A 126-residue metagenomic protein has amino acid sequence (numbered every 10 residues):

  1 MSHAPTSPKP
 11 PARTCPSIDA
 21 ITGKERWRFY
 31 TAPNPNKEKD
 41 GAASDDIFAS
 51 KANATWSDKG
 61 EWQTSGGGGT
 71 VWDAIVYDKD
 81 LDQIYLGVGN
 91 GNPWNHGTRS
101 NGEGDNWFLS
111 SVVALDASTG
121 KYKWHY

Functional and structural regions predicted by a protein language model:
M1-H3, L86: Residue position within the beta-strands of beta-propeller blades
P8, T14-G60, S65, T98-Y126: Extracytoplasmic/lumenal domain signature
D80-D82: Short coil/turn segments that connect the beta-strands within blades of beta-propeller domains
G87, G97: Cofactor-binding beta-sheet edge motifs in enzyme active sites
P93-N95: Short, solvent-exposed loop/turn segments at secondary-structure junctions
